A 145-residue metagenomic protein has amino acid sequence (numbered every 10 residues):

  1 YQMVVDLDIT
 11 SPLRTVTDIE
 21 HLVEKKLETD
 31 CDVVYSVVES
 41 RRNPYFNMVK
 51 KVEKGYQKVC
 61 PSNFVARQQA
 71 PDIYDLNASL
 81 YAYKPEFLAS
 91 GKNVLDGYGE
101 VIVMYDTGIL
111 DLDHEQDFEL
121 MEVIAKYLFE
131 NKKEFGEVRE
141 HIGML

Functional and structural regions predicted by a protein language model:
M3, P12-Y105: Conserved core of the sugar-phosphate nucleotidyltransferase
V5-L7: Short aromatic-hydrophobic micro-motifs that form the base-stacking/packing surface for donor nucleotide recognition
D75-L145: Conserved alpha/beta core of the MobA/IspD/sugar-nucleotide pyrophosphorylase nucleotidyltransferase superfamily
